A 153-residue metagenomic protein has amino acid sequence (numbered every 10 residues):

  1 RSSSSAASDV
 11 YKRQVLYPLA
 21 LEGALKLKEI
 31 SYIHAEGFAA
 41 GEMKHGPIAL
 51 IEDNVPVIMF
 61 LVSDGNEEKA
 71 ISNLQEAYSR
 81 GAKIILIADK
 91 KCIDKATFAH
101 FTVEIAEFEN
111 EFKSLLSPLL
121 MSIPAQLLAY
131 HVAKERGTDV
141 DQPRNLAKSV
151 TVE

Functional and structural regions predicted by a protein language model:
R1-A7, Y11: Single conserved hydrophobic/aromatic residue that forms the stacking wall/gate of nucleotide- or nucleobase-binding
A6, S31, D53, R80 (+1 more regions): Short, structured coil segments at secondary-structure junctions
Q14, A99-E153: Short alpha-helices
Q14-L16, A70: Long, compositionally biased charged/polar accessory segments in the mid-to-C-terminal portions of proteins
A35-H45: A general structural motif
G46-P56: Active-site-proximal loop->helix
F60-F108, L128, R136: Glycine-rich phosphate-binding loops that contact phosphosugars or nucleotide phosphates
